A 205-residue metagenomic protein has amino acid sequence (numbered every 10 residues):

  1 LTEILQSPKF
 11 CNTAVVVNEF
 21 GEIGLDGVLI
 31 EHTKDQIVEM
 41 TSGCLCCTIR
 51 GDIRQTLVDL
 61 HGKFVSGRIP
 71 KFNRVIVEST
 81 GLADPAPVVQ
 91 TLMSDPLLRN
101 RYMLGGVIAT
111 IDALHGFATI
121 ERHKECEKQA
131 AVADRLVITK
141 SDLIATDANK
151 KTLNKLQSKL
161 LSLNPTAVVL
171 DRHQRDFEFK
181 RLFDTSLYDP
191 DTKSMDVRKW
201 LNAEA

Functional and structural regions predicted by a protein language model:
T2-T119: Nucleotide-state-sensitive switch-loop elements of NTP-binding domains
T33, M103, V132, L163-P165: Short, structured coil segments at secondary-structure junctions
L82, H123-C126, T146: Conserved phosphate/pyrophosphate-binding and hydrolysis machinery centered on Walker-type P-loop NTPases, extending
T91-M93, H123, Q157: Amphipathic helical hotspot of TIR/SEFIR-family domains
F117-V132, L136: Flexible active-site lid/hinge loop adjacent to a nucleotide/diphosphate and Mg2+-phosphate binding pocket
K128, R135, L143-A205: C-terminal accessory "lid"/substrate-recognition subdomains
T139: Active-site glycine-centered loops adjacent to acidic/histidine catalytic or metal-binding residues that shape
